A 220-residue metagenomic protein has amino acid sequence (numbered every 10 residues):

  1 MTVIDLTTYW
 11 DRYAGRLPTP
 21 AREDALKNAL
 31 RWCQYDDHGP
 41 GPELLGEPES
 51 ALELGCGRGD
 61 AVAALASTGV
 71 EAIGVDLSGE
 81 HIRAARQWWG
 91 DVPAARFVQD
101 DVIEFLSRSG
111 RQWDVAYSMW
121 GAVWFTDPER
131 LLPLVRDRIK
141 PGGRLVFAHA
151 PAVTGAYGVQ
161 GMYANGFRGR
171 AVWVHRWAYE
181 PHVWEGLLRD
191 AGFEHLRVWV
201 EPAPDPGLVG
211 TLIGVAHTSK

Functional and structural regions predicted by a protein language model:
M1-E47, D60: Conserved class I S-adenosyl-L-methionine
P48-G57: Conserved class I S-adenosyl-L-methionine
R58-E104: Class I SAM-dependent methyltransferase SAM/SAH-binding core
S107-A116: A short acidic, Gly/Pro-enriched loop at the edge of an enzyme's catalytic core that lines a small-molecule cofactor
E129-P141: A short glycine-rich, Lys/Arg-flanked "PGG" loop and its adjoining helix->strand segment in the class I
R144-H175: Conserved class I S-adenosyl-L-methionine
H175-G192: Short alpha-helix
R197, E201-K220: Core SAM-dependent methyltransferase catalytic element
